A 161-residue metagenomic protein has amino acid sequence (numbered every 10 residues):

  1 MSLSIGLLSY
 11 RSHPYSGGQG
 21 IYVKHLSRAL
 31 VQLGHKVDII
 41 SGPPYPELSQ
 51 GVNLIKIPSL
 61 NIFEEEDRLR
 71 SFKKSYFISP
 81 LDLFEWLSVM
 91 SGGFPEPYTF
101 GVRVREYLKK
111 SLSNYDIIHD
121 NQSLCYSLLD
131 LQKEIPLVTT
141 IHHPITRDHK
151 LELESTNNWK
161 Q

Functional and structural regions predicted by a protein language model:
M1-N61, S111-S113: N-terminal subdomain of nucleotide-sugar transferases
S2, I40-R103, L108: A conserved catalytic-core segment of Leloir-type glycosyltransferases
I5, I117-H119, L131-L151: Active-site proximal beta-strand in glycosyltransferases
S12-H13, M90-G93, R147: Short, basic, glycine/proline-bearing loop/turn elements
S16, P46-S49, E64, C125-D130 (+1 more regions): Short catalytic/ligand-binding loop motif for oxyanion handling, primarily in non-cytosolic enzymes, centered on
N53-P58, P136-L137, S155-N158: Short, hinge-like loop/turn segments at secondary-structure boundaries
G92-E96, Y107-Y126: Short N-terminal targeting/anchoring amphipathic segment
E96-R103, R147-Q161: Nucleotide-sugar donor phosphate/pyrophosphate-binding loop at the beta->alpha transition of glycosyltransferases
